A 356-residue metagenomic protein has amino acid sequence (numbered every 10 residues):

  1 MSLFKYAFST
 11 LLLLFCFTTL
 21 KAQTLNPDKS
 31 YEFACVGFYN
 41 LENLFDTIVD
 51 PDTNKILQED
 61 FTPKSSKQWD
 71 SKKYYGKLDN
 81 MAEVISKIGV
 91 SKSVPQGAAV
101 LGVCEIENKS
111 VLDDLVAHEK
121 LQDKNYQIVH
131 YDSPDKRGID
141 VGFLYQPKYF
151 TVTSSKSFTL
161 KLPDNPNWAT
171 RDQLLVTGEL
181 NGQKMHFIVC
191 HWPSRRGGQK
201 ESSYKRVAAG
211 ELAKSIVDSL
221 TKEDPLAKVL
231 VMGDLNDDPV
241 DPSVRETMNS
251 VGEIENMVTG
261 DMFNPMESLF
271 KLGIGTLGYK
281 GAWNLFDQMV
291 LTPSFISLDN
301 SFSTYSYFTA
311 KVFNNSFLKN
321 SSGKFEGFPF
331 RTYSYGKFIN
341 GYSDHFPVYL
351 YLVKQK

Functional and structural regions predicted by a protein language model:
M1-L25: Bacterial Sec-dependent N-terminal signal peptides
A22-D28, S219-V229, D237-K356: Metal-dependent phosphoester-hydrolase catalytic domains
A22-H118, V129-D135, I139-V141, L318-E326 (+2 more regions): N-terminal, active-site-proximal structural segment of metallo-dependent hydrolase catalytic domains
Y39-E42, C104-I106, H130-P134, Q146-P147 (+4 more regions): Active-site-proximal beta-strand/loop segments in catalytic clefts of secreted hydrolases
D46-I48, S110-D113, R137-D140, R196-Q199 (+2 more regions): Extracytoplasmic/secreted cell-surface and envelope-processing proteins
S86-V90, N108-L121, Y149, S215-P225 (+3 more regions): Sec-exported extracytoplasmic/periplasmic mature domains
V100, I106-W192: Structured beta-strand-rich core segments of catalytic domains in phosphoester-bond hydrolases
H130, L174-L269: Extracytoplasmic, non-cytosolic globular domains
